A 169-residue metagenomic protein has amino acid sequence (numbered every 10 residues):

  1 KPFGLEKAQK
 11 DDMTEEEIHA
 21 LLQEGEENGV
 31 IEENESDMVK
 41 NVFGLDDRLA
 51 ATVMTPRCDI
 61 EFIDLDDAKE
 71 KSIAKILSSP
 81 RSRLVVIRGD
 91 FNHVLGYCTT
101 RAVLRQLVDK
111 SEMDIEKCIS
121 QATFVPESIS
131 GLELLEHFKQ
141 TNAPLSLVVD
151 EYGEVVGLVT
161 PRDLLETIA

Functional and structural regions predicted by a protein language model:
K1-D11: Membrane interface segments of multi-pass transport proteins and intramembrane proteases
Q9-A169: Soluble cytosolic regulatory domains appended to membrane proteins
